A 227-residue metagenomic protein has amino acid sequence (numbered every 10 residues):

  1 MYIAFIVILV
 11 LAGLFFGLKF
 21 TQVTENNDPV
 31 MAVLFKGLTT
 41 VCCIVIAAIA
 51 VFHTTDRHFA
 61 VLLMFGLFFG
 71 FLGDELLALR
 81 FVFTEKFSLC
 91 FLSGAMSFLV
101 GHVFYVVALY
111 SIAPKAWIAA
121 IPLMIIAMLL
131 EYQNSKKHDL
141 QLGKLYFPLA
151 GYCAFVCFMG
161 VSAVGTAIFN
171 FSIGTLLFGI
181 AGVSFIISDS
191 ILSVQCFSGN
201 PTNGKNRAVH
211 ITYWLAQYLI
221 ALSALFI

Functional and structural regions predicted by a protein language model:
M1-I227: Polytopic alpha-helical membrane-helix bundles and their juxtamembrane interface segments in multi-pass membrane
